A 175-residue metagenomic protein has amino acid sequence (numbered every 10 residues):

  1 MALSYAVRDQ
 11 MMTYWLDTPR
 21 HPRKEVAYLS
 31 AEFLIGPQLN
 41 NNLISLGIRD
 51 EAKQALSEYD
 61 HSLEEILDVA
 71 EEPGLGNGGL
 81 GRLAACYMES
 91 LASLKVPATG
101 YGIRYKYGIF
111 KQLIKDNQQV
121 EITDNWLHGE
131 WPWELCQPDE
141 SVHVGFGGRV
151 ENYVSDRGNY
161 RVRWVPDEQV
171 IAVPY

Functional and structural regions predicted by a protein language model:
M1-Y175: A conserved ligand/cofactor-binding region detector
